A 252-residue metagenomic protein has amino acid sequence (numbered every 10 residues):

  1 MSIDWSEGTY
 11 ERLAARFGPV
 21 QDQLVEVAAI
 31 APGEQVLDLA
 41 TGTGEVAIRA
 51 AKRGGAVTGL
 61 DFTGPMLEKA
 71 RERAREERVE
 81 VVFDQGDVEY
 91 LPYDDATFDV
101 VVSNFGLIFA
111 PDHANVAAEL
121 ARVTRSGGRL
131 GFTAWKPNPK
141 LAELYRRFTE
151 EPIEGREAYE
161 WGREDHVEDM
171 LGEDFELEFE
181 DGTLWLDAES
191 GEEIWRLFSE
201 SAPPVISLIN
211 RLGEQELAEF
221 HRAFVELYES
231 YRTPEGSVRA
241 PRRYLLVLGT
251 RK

Functional and structural regions predicted by a protein language model:
M1-E34, E45-R49, M66-E77, R146-R147 (+1 more regions): Conserved class I S-adenosyl-L-methionine
I3-W5, R16-F17, T43-E45, Y159-K252: Conserved Class I S-adenosyl-L-methionine
A28-I30, A51, T124, L171: A generic alpha-to-beta junction signature in SAM-dependent methyltransferases
Q35-Y90, N115: Class I SAM-dependent methyltransferase SAM/SAH-binding core
E89-V100: A short acidic, Gly/Pro-enriched loop at the edge of an enzyme's catalytic core that lines a small-molecule cofactor
V100-H113: A short SAM/SAH-binding and catalytic strip from SAM-dependent methyltransferases
A114-R129: A short glycine-rich, Lys/Arg-flanked "PGG" loop and its adjoining helix->strand segment in the class I
R129-P152: Conserved class I S-adenosyl-L-methionine
